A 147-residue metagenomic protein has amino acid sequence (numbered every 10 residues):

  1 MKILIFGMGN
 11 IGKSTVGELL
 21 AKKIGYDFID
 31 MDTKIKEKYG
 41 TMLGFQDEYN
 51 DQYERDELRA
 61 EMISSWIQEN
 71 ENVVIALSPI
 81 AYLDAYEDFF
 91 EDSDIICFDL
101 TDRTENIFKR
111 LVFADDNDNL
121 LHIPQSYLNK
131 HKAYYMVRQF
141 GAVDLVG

Functional and structural regions predicted by a protein language model:
M1-L4: Extreme N-terminal starter segment of soluble prokaryotic enzymes
G9: The conserved Walker
S14: Walker A/P-loop
E18, K22-S64: Conserved substrate/cofactor phosphate-moiety recognition/catalytic segment in nucleotide-dependent phosphotransferases
E18, Y86-F89, K109-V112: Short amphipathic alpha-helical segments
K36-K38, Y82, E105-I107: Conserved protein kinase catalytic core
E54-D94, L100: Glycine-rich phosphate-binding loop used to anchor ATP phosphates in small-molecule kinases, encompassing both
S93-V146: A glycine- and Lys/Arg-enriched "phosphate-lid" helix/loop adjacent to the NTP-binding pocket of small-molecule kinases
